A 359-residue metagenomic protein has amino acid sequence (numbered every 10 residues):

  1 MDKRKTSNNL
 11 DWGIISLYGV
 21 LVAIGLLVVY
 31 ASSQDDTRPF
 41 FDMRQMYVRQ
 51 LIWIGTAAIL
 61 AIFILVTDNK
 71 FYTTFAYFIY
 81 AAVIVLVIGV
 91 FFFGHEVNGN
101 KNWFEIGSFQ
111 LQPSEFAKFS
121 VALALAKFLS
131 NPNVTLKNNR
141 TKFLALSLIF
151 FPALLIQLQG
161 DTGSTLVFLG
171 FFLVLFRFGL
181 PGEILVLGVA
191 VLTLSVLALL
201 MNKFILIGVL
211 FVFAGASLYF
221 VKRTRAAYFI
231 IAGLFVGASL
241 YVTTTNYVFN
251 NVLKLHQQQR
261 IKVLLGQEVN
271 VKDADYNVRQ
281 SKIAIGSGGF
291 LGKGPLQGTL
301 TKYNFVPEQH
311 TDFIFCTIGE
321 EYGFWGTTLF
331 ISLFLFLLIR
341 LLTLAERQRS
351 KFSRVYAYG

Functional and structural regions predicted by a protein language model:
M1, D35-D36: N-terminal alpha-helical transmembrane segments of multi-pass membrane transport and channel/translocase proteins
D2-Y18, Y47: N-terminal membrane topogenic signal
L17-A23, L27-Y30, F40-K272, C316 (+1 more regions): Hydrophobic alpha-helical transmembrane segments of multi-pass inner membrane proteins, especially in bacterial systems
V28, S33, I285, G289: Short, small-residue-rich loop/turn micro-motifs
I285, G289-Y322, A345, F352: Long extracytoplasmic/lumenal interhelical loops at the membrane interface of multi-pass membrane proteins
